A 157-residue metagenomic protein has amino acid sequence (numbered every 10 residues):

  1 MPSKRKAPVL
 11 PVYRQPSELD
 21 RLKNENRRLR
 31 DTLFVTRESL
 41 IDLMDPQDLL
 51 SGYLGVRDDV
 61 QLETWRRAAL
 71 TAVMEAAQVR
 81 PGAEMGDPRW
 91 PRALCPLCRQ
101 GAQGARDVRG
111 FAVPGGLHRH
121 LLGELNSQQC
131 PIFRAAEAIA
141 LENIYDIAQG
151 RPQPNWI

Functional and structural regions predicted by a protein language model:
M1-S17: Short Lys/Arg-rich cationic patches that frequently serve as NLS/NoLS or arginine-rich RNA/DNA-binding motifs
R14, D20-M85, A138-Q153: Intrinsically disordered, low-complexity linkers and flanking regions associated with multi-zinc-finger proteins
R66-W156: C-terminal recognition-helix end and immediately following basic linker of small zinc-binding "finger" domains
